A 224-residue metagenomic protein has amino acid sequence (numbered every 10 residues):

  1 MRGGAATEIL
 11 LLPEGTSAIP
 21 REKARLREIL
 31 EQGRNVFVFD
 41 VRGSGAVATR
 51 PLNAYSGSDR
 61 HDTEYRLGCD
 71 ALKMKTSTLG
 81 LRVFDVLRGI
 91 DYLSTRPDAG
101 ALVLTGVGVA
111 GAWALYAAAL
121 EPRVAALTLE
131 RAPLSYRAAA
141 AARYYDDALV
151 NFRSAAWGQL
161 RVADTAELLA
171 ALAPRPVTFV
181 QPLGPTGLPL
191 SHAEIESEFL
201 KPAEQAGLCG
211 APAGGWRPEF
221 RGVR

Functional and structural regions predicted by a protein language model:
M1-I9: Proline/glycine-enriched tight loop/beta-turn segments at coil->beta junctions that connect or precede beta-strands
A5-A6, Q32-N35, A99-A101, P122-A126 (+1 more regions): Loop/turn elements at helix/coil->beta-strand transitions in domains of secreted/extracellular proteins
E8-R96, A101, Y136-D146: Cap/lid segment of the alpha/beta-hydrolase catalytic domain
S17, G43-S44, P51, R60-G68 (+7 more regions): Aromatic-lined carbohydrate-binding surfaces of glycoside hydrolases
F39, E130, V180: The conserved SAM/SAH-binding core of class I Rossmann-like methyltransferase domains, concentrating on the hydrophobic
A54-E64, Y144-Q159, I195-A206: Acidic, Ser/Thr-rich peripheral helices and adjacent loops at domain boundaries
F84, R88-A171: Primarily recognizes the serine-hydrolase "nucleophile elbow" in alpha/beta-hydrolase and SGNH/GDSL folds
Y116-P122, Y136, R161-G222: Serine-hydrolase catalytic core
